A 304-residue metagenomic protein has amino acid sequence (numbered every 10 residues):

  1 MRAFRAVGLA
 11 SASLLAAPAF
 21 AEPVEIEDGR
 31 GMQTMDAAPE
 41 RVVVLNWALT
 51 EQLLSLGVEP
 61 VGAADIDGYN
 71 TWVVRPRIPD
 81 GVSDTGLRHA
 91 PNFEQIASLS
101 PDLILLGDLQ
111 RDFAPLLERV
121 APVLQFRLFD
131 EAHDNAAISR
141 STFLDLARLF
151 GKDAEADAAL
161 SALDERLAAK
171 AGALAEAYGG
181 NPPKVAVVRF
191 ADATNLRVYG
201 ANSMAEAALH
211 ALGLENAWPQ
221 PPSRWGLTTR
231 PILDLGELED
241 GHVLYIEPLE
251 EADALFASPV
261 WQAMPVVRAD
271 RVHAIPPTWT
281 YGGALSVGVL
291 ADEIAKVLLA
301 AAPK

Functional and structural regions predicted by a protein language model:
M1-G8: Bacterial N-terminal signal peptides that target proteins for export
A16-P18: N-terminal signal peptide c-region/cleavage motif recognized by signal peptidases
D28-R30, T85-F93, P222-I232: Short helix-initiation/N-cap motifs at beta->coil->alpha
R41, N46-Q95: A short, structured surface patch at a secondary-structure boundary
D67-W72, R197-L227: Alpha-helical, coiled-coil/dimerization segments enriched in small aliphatic residues
A97-L106, P122, I232-L235, D240-G241: Proline-aspartate-enriched helix->loop->beta-strand connector
L116-A191, W218, T280, L285-K304: Extracytoplasmic substrate-binding proteins
E237-K304: Structured C-terminal subdomain patch of bacterial secreted/periplasmic proteins
